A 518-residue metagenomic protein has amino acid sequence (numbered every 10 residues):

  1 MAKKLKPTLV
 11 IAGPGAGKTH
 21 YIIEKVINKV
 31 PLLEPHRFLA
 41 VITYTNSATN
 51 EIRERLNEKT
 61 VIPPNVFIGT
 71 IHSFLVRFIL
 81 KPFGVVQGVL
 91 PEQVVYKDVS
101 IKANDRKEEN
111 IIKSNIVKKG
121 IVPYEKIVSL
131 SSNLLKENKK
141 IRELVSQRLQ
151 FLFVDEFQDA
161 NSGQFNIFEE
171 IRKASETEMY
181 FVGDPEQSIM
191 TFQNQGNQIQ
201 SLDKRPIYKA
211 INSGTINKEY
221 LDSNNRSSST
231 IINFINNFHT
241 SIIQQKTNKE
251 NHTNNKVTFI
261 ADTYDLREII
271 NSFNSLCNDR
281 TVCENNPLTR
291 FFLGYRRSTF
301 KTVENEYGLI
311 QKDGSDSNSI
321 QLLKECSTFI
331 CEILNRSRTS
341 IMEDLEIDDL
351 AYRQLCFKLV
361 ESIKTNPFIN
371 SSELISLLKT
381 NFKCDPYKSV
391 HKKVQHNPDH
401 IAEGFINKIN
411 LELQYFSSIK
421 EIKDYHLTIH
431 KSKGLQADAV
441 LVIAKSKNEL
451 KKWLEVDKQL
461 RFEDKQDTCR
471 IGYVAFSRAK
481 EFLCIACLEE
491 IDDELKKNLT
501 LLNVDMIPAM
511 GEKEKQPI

Functional and structural regions predicted by a protein language model:
M1-I518: The feature marks helicase ATPase cores and/or their adjacent C-terminal helical subdomains in SF1/SF2/AAA+ helicases
